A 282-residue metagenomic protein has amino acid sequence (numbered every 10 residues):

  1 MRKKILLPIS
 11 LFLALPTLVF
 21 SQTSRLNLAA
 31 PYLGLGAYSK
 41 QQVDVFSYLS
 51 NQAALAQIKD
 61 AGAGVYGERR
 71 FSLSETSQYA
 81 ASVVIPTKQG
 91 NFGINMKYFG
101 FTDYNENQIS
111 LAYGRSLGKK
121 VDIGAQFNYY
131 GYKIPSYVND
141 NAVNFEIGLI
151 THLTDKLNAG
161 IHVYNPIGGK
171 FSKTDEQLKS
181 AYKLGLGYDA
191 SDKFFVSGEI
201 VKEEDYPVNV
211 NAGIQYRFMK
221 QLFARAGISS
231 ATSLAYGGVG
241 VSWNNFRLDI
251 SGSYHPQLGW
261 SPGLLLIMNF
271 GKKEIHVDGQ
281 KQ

Functional and structural regions predicted by a protein language model:
M1-R2: N-terminal secretory signal peptides that target proteins for export/translocation
I5-P16: Sec-dependent N-terminal signal peptides
T17-S21: Sec/Tat signal peptide C-region and signal peptidase I cleavage site
Q22-Q282: Subset of outer-membrane beta-barrel
